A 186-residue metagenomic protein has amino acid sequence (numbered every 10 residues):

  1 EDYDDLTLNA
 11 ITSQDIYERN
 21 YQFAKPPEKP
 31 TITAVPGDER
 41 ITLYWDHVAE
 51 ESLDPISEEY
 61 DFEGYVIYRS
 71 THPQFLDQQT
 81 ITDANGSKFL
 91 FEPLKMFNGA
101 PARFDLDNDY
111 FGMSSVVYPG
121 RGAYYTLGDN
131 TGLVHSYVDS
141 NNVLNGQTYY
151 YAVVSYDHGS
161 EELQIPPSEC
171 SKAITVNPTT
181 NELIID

Functional and structural regions predicted by a protein language model:
E1-D186: Extracellular/surface-associated beta-sandwich interaction domains
